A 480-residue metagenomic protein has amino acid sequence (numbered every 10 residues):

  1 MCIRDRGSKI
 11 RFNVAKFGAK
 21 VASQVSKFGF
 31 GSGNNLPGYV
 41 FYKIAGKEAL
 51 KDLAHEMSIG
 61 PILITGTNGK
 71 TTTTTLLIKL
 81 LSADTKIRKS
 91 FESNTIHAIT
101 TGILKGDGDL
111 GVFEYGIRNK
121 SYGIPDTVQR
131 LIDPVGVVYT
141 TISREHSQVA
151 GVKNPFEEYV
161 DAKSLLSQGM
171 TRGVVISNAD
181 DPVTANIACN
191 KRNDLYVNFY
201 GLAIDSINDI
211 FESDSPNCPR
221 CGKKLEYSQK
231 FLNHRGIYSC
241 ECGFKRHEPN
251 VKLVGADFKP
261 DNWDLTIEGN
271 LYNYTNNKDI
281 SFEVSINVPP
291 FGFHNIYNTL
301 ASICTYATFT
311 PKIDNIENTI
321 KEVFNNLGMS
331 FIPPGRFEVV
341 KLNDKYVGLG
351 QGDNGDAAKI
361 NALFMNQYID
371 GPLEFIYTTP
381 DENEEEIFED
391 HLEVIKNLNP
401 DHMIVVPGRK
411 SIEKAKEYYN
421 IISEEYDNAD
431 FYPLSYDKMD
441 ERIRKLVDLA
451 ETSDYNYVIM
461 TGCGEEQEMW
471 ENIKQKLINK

Functional and structural regions predicted by a protein language model:
R4-G38, G222, C240-F244, C304-K480: ATP-dependent carboxylate-amine ligase
G7-G201, N208-P216: Phosphate-binding loop of NTP-binding sites
N35, T72, N94, N154 (+7 more regions): Conserved active-site and cofactor/substrate-binding residues in soluble primary-metabolism enzymes
T67-K70, S93-N94, R118, D181-V183 (+4 more regions): Gly/Ser/Thr-rich loops at beta-strand to alpha-helix junctions that form or flank small-molecule/cofactor-binding
T74, Y122-I124, Q148-V149, A185-A188 (+5 more regions): Short glycine-/acidic-enriched loop or helix-start segments at secondary-structure transitions that form or flank
L77, L81, I99-I103, T299-F309 (+1 more regions): Buried hydrophobic packing segments
G151-N154, I207-G222, I443-Y455: Short, surface-exposed amphipathic charged segments that create phosphate/polyanion-binding patches used for binding
N198-D356: Adenine nucleotide phosphate-binding catalytic loops in nucleotide-utilizing enzymes
